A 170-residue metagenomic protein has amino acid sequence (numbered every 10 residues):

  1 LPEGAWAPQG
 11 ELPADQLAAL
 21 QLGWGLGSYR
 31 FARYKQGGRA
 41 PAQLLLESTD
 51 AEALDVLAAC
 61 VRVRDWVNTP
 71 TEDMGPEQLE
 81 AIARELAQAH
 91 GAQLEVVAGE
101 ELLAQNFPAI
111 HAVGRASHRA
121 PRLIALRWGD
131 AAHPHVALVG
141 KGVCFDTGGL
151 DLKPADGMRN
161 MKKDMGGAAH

Functional and structural regions predicted by a protein language model:
L1-C144: N-terminal hydrophobic/helix-forming segments and targeting peptides
A83, H135-V136, T147, D151-H170: Alpha-helical metal-binding/catalytic segments enriched in His/Glu/Asp
